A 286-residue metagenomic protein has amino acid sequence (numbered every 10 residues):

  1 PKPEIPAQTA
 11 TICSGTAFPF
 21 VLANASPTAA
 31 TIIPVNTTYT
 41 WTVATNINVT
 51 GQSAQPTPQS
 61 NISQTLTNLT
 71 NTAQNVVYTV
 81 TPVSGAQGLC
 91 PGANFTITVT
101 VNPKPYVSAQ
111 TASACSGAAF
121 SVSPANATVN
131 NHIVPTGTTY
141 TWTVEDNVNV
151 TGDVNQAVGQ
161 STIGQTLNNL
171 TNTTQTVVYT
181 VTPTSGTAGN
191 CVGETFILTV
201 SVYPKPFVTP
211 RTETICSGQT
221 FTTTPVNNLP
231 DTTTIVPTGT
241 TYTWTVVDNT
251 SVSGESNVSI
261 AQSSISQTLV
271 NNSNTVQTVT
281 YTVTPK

Functional and structural regions predicted by a protein language model:
P1-K286: Extracellular low-complexity Ser/Thr/Asn/Gly-rich intrinsically disordered segments
